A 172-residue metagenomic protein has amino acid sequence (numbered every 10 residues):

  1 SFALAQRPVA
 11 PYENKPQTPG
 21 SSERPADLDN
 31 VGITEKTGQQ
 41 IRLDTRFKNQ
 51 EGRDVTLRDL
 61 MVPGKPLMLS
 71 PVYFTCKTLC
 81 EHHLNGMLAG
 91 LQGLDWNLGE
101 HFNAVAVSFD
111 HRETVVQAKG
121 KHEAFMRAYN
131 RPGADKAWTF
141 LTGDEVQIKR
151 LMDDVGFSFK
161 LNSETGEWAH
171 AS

Functional and structural regions predicted by a protein language model:
S1-N49: N-terminal targeting signals for export/organelle localization
Q40-R42, V62-P66, G99-A104, D135 (+1 more regions): Extracytoplasmic
T56-L88, N103-A106: Short active-site neighborhood of thiol/selenol oxidoreductases, capturing the structured segment around
V62, Y73-F74, F109-R112, E145 (+1 more regions): Solvent-exposed coil/turn segments that connect beta secondary-structure elements in extracytoplasmic/periplasmic
H83-I148: Structural microenvironment flanking redox-active thiols in thiol-disulfide oxidoreductases
D144-S172: Thiol/disulfide oxidoreductase modules built on the thioredoxin-like
